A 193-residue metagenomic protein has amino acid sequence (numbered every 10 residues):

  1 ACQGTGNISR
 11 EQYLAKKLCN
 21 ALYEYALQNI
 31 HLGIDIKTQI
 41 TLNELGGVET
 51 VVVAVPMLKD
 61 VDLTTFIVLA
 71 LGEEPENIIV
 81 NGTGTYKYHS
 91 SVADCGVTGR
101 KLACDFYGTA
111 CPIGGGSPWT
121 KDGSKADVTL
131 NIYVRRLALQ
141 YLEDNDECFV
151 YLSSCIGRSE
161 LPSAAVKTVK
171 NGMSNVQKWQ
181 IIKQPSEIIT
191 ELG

Functional and structural regions predicted by a protein language model:
A1, I78-G82, D105-F106, E147-C155: Glycine- and acidic-rich phosphate- and metal-coordinating loops
A1-C2, I40-L58, S90-C111, P162-N171: Short beta-strand elements
A1-K87: Glycine-rich, mobile lid/loop segments that gate access to catalytic sites or pores
S9, D62, E74, L137 (+2 more regions): Serine/threonine-rich low-complexity intrinsically disordered regions
K16-K17, K37, K59, K87 (+6 more regions): Context-gated lysine
A21, Y25, M57-A138: Glycine-rich anion/phosphate-binding loop at the beta-strand->alpha-helix junction
Y141: Hydrophobic pocket-lining residues that define ligand/cofactor binding sites across diverse proteins
D144-G193: Internal helix-turn-beta structural module
